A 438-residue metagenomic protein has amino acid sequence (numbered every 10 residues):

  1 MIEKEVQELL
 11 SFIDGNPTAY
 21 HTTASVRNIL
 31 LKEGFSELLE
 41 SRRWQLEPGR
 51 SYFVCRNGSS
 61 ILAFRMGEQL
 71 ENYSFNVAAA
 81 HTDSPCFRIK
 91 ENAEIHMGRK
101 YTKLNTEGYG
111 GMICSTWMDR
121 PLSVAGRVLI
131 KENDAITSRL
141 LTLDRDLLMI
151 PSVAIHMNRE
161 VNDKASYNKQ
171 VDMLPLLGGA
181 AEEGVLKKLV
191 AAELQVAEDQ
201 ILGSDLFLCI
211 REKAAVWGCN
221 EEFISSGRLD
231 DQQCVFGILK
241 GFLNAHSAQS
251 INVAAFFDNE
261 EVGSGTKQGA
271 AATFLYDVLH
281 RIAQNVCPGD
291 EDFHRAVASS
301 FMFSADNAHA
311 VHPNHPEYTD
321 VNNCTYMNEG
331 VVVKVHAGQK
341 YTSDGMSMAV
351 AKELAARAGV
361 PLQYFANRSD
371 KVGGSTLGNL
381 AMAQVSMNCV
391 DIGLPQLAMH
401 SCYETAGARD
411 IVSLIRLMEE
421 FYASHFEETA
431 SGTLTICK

Functional and structural regions predicted by a protein language model:
M1-K438: N-terminal hydrophobic/helix-forming segments and targeting peptides
